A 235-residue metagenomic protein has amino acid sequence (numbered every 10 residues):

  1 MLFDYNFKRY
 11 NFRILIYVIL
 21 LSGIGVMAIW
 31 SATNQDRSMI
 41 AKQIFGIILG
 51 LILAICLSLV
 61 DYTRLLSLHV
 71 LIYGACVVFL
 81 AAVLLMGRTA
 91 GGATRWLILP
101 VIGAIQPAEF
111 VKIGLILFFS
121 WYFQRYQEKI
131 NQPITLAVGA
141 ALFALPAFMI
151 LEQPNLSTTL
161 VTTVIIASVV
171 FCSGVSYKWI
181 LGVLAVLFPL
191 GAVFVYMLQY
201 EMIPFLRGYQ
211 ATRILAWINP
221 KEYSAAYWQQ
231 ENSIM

Functional and structural regions predicted by a protein language model:
M1-G23, M27-P154: Membrane-helix boundary/helix-loop-helix interface segments in multi-pass membrane proteins
I48-G50, V70-V77, P133-M149, L156-E201 (+1 more regions): Hydrophobic alpha-helical segments of polytopic membrane proteins
A90, T94-W96, V183-M235: Hydrophobic, glycine- and aromatic-enriched re-entrant/interface helices and adjoining loop segments
Y126, V169-F171, P220-Y223: Flexible, glycine/proline-enriched loop segments at strand-loop-helix junctions that form or flank small-ligand binding
